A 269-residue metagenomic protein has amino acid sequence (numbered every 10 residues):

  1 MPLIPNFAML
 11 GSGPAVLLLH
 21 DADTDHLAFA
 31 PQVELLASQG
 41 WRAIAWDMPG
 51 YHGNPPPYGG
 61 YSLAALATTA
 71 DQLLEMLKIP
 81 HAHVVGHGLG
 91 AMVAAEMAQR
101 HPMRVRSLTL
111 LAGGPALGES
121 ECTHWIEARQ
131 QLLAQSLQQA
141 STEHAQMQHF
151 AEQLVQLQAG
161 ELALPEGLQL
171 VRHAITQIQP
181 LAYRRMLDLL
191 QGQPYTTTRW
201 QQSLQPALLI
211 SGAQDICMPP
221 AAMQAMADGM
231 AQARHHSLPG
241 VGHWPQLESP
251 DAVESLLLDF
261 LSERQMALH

Functional and structural regions predicted by a protein language model:
M1-L17, S38-W41, I79-H81, Q177 (+1 more regions): Alpha/beta-hydrolase fold catalytic core
A8-P56, L73: Conserved HGGG/HGGXW glycine-rich cap/lid loop of the alpha/beta-hydrolase fold
S38, R42-G86, S255-L258: Active-site loop/oxyanion-hole signature of alpha/beta-hydrolase fold enzymes
G86-G90, A94: Gly/Ala-rich beta-loop-alpha elbow adjacent to hydrolase catalytic centers
A95, Q99-R100, V105-Q139: Flexible "cap/lid" loop of the alpha/beta hydrolase fold
E119-H124, Q139-Q201: Conserved alpha/beta-hydrolase catalytic His-Asp/Glu region
P180-A225, S237: Conserved serine/cysteine hydrolase catalytic core
A233-H269: Catalytic active-site module of serine/aspartate enzymes centered on a nucleophile-bearing elbow/loop
